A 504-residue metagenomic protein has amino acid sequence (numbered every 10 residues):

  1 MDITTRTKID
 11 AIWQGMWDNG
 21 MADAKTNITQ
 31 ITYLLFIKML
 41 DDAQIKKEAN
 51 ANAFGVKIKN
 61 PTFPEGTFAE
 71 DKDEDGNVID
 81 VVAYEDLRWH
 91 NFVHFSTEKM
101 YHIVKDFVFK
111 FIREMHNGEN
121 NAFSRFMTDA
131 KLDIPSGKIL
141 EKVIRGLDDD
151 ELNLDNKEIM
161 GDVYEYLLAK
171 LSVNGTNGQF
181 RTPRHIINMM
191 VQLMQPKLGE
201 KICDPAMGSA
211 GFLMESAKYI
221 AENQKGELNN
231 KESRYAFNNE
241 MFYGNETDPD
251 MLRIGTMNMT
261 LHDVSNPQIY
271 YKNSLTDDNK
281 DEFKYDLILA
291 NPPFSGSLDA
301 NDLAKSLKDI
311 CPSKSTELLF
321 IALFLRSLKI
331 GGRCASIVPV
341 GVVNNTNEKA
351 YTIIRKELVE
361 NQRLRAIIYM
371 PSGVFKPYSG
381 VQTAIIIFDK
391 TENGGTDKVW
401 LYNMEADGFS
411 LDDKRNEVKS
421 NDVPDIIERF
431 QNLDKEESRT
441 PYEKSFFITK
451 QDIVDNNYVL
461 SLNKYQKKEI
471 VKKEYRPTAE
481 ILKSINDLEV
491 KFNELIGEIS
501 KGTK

Functional and structural regions predicted by a protein language model:
M1-L198, Q268-T276, Y369-G373, T396-S410 (+1 more regions): Non-catalytic, mostly N-terminal accessory regions of nucleic-acid modification and defense proteins
K25-N27, I31, T247-L252, I269 (+1 more regions): Conserved Class I SAM-dependent methyltransferase catalytic core
N153, A206, G244-D248, L287 (+4 more regions): Hydrophobic alpha-helical scaffolding
N156, Q179, R234-A236, D277-K280 (+2 more regions): Replace "in large, NTP-powered and nucleic-acid-processing enzymes" with "in large, NTP-powered factors and other
N177-A290, S295-S297, S306, K314 (+4 more regions): Conserved S-adenosyl-L-methionine
E240-Y243, K272, A304-D309, M370-P371 (+1 more regions): Short beta-alpha connecting loops at secondary-structure transitions that line or flank enzyme active sites
G296-S297, V343, K376, G395: Short glycine-rich, flexible loops that bind phosphorylated cofactors or substrates
T383-I385, D389-P424: Conserved P-loop NTPase
